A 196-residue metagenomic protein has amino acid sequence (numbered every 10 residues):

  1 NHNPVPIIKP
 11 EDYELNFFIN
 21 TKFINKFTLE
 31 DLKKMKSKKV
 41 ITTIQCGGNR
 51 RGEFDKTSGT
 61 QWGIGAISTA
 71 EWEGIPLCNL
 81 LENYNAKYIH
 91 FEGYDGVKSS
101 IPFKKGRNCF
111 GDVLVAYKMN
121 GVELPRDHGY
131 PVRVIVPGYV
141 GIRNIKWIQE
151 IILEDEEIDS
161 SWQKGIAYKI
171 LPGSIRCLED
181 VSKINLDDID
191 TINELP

Functional and structural regions predicted by a protein language model:
N1-N16, N20-F27, S37, E82-P196: Extended, aromatic/histidine-rich regions of cofactor-dependent oxidoreductases associated with respiratory
I8-K9, E14-W62: A glycine-rich, hydrophobic loop/mini-helix early in the fold
T57, E71, L77, D159 (+1 more regions): Short alpha-helical interface elements
I64-K87: Mid-length scaffold segments of soluble, non-membrane domains
